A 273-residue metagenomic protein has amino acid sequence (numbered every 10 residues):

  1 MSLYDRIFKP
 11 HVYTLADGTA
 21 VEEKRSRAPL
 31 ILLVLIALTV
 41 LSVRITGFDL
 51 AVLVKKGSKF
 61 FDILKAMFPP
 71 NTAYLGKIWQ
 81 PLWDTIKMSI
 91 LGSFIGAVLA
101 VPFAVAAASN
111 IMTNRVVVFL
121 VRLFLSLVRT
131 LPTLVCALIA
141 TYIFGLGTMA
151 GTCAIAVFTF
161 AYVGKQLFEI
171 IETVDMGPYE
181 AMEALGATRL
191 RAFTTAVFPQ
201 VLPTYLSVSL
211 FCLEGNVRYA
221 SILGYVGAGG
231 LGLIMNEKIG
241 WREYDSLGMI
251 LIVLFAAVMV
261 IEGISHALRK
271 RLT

Functional and structural regions predicted by a protein language model:
M1-F94, V101, A106: N-terminal, non-cleaved signal-anchor transmembrane helix
W79-K87, V121-V128, L210, E214 (+1 more regions): Alpha-helical membrane-interface segments at transmembrane helix boundaries
S93-V101, V105, S109, L134 (+6 more regions): Hydrophobic positions within alpha-helical transmembrane segments of bacterial inner-membrane proteins
F103-A137, Q166-E169: Cytoplasmic-entry segments and transmembrane alpha-helices of multi-pass inner-membrane transporters
L125-T159: Generic hydrophobic transmembrane alpha-helix motif, especially the helices
Y142, V217-L254, T273: Glycine-rich helix-loop "coupling/hinge" segments at transmembrane-helix boundaries in multipass transporters
L146-V197, P203-C212, G263-H266: Membrane-cytosol interface at the C-terminal ends of specific transmembrane alpha-helices in multi-pass membrane
L210, G248-T273: C-terminal transmembrane helix and the adjacent membrane-cytosol boundary/short C-terminal tail of inner/organellar
